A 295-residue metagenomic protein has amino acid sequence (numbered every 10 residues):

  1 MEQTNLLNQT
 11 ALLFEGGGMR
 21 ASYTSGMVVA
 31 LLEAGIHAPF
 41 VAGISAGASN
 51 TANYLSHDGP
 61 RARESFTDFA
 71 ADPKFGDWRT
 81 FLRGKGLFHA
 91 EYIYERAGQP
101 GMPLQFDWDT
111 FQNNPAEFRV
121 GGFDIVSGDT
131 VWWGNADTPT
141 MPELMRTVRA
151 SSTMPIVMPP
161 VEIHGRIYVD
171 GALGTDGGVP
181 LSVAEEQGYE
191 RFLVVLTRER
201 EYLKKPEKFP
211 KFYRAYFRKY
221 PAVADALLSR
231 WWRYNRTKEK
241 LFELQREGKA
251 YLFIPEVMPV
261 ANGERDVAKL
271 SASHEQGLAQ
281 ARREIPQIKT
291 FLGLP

Functional and structural regions predicted by a protein language model:
M1-I44, A52-P295: Patatin-like phospholipase
